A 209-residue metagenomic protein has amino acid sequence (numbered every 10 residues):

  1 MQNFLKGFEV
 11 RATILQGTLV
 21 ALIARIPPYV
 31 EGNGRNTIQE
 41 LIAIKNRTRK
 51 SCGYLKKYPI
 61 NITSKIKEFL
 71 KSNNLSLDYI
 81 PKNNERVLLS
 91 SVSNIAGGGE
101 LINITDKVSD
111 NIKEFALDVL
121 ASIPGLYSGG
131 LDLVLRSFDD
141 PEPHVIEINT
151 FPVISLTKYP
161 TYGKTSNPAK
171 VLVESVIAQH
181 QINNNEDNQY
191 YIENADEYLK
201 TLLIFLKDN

Functional and structural regions predicted by a protein language model:
M1-G7, V20-L22, P27-C52, K56: Conserved ATP-binding module of the ATP-grasp superfamily
N3, I14-Q16, L135-S137: Short, low-complexity Ser/Thr-rich regulatory SLiMs
G7-E9, S128: Short beta-strand-initiation
V10, A21-L22, E31, D140 (+1 more regions): Intrinsically disordered, low-complexity acidic/polar segments
R11-R25, G34, F69, N73-D78 (+2 more regions): Beta-strand scaffold of nucleotide-dependent catalytic cores
R35-L41, T48-I62, G163-L172, H180-N188: Low-complexity, flexible helical/coil segments
K45-D139, A195-L203: A long amphipathic alpha-helix within ATP-dependent nucleotide-binding catalytic cores
E100-D110, S122, L126, L135-N209: C-terminal active-site "lid" helix and adjoining low-complexity regulatory extension at the edge of ATP-using catalytic
